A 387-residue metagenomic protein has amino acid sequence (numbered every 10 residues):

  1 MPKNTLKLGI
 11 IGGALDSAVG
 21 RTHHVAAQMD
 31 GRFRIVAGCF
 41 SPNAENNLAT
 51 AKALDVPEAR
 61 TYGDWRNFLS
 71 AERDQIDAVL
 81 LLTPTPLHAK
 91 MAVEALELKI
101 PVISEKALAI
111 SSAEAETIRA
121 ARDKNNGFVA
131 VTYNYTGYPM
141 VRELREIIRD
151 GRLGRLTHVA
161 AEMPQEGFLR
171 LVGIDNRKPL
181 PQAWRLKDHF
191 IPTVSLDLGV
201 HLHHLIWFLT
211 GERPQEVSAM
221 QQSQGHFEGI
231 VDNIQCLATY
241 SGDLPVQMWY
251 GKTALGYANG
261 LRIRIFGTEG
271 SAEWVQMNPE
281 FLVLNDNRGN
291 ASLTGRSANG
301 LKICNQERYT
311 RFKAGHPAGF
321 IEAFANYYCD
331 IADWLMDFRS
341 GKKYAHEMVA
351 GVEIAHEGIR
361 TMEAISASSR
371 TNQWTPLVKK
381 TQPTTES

Functional and structural regions predicted by a protein language model:
M1-D55: N-terminal Rossmann-like dinucleotide-binding module
M1-T5, A78-L80, N326-S387: C-terminal helix-rich "cap/oligomerization" subdomain common to oxidoreductases
A59-A121: Beta-loop-alpha module in the N-terminal Rossmann-like domain of NAD(P)-dependent dehydrogenases, especially those
S104, I110, V129-V131, A160 (+1 more regions): Hydrophobic residues in well-ordered beta-strands that form the structural core
T117-Y135, R155-H158: Rossmann-fold dehydrogenase core element
T136-E228, N372: Predominantly a Rossmann-like dinucleotide-binding segment in NAD(P)-dependent oxidoreductases
L198-E280: Glycine-rich, aromatic-lined ligand/substrate-binding cores of catalytic and carbohydrate-binding domains
L237-Y240, E269-V349, E386-S387: C-terminal glycine/acidic-rich active-site capping loop/insertion
